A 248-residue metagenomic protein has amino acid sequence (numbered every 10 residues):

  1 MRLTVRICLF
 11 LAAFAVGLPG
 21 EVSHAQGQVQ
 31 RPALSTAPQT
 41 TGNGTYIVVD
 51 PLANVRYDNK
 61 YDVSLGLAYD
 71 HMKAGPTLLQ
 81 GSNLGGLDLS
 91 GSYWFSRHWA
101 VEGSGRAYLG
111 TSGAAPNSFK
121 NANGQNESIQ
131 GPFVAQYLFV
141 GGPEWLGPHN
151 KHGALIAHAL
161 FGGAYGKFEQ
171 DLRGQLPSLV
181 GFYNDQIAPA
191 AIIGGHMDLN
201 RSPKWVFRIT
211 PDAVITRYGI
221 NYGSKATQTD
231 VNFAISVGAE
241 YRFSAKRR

Functional and structural regions predicted by a protein language model:
F14-H24: C-terminal segment of classical bacterial N-terminal signal peptides
S23-Y93, E240-K246: Short glycine/proline- and aromatic-enriched beta-strand/turn motifs that initiate or cap beta-hairpins
D50-P51, K73-T77, K120-P132, L176-Y183 (+1 more regions): Extracellular loop and loop/strand-boundary signature of outer-membrane beta-barrel proteins
N59, G81-L87, F133-F139, G153 (+3 more regions): Residues that define the transmembrane beta-barrel architecture of outer-membrane proteins
Y61, H98-G103, K151-G153, P203-F207 (+1 more regions): Repeated loop/turn-to-beta-strand initiation elements of outer-membrane beta-barrel proteins
M72-T77, S112-P116, G166-L172, Y218-Y222 (+1 more regions): Outer-membrane beta-barrel proteins
Y93-S178, A188-P189, S236, E240: Gram-negative (and chloroplast) outer-membrane scaffold detector with strong preference for beta-barrel transmembrane
D230-R248: Outer-membrane beta-barrel "beta-signal"
